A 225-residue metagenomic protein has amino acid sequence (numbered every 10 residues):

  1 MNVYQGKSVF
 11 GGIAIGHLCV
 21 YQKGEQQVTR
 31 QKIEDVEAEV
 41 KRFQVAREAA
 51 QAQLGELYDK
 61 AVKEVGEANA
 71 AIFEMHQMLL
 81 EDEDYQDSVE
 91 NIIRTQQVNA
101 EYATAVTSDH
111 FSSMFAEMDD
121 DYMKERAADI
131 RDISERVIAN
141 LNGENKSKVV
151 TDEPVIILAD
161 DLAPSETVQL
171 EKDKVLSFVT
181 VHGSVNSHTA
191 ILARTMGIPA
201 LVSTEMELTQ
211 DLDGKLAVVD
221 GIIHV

Functional and structural regions predicted by a protein language model:
M1-V225: Non-catalytic, soluble scaffold/interaction modules
